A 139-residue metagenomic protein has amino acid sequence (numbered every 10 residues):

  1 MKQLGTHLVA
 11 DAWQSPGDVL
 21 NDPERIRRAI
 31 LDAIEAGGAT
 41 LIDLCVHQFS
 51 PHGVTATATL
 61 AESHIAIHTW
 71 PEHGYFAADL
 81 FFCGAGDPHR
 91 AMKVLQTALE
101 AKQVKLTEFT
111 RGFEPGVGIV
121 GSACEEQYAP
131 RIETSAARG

Functional and structural regions predicted by a protein language model:
M1-G139: Polybasic/polar functional segments that serve as interface/processing modules
